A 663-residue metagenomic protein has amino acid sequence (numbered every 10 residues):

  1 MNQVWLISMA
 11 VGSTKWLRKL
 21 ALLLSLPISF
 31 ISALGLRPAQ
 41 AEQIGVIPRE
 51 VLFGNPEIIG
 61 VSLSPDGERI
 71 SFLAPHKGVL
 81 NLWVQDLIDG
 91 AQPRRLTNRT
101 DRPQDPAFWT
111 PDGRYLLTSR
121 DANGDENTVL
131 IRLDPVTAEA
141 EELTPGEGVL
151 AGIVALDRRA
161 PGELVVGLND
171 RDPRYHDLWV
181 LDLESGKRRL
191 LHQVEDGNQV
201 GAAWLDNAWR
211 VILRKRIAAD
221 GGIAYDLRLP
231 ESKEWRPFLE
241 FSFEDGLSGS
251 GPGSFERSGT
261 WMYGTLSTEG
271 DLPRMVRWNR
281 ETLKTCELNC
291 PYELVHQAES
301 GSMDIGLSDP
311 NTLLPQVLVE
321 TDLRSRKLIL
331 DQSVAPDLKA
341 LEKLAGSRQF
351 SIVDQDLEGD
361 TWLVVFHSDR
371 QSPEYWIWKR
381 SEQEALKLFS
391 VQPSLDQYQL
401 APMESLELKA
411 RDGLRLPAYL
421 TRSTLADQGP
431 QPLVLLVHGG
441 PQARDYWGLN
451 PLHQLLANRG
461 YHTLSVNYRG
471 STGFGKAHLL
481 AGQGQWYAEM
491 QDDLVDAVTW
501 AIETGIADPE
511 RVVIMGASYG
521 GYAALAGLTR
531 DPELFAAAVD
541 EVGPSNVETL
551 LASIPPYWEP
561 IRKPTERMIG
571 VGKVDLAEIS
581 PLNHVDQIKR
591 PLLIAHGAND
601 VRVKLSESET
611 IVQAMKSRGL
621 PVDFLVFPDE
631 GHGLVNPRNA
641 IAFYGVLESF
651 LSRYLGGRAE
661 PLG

Functional and structural regions predicted by a protein language model:
M1-L17: N-terminal secretory signal peptides that target proteins for export/translocation
L20-A33: Bacterial N-terminal signal peptides
A39-A41: Boundary at the C-terminal end of the N-terminal hydrophobic targeting segment
Q43-H76: Mature N-terminal segment immediately following signal peptide/propeptide cleavage in secreted/periplasmic
G54-I59, K77-L82, R99-D105, T110-P417 (+3 more regions): Peripheral, non-catalytic segments that deliver or gate enzyme domains
L73-L96: Beta-propeller domains
S394-E510, A517-S518, A523, L551-P560: Cap/lid segment of the alpha/beta-hydrolase catalytic domain
Y468-G663: Active-site-proximal cap/loop segments of hydrolase catalytic domains
